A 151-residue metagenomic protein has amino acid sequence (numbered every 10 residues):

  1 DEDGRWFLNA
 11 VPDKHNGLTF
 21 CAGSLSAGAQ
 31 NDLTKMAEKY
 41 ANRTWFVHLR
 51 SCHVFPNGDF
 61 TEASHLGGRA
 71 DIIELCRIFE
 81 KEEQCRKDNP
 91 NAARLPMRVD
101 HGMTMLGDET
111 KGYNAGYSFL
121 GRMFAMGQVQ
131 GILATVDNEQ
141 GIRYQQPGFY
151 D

Functional and structural regions predicted by a protein language model:
D1-D151: Histidine-acidic metal/acid-base catalytic patches
